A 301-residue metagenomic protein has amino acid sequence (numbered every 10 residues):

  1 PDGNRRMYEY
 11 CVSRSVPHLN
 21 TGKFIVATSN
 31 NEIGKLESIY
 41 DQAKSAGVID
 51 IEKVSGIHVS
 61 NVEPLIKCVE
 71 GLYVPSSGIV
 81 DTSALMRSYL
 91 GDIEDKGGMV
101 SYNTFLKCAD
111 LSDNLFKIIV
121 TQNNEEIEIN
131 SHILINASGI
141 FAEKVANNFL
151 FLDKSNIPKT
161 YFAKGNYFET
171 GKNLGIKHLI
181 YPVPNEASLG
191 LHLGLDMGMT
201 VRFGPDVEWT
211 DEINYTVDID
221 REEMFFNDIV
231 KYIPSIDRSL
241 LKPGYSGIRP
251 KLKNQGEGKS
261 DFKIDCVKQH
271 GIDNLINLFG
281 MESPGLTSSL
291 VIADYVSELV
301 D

Functional and structural regions predicted by a protein language model:
P1-H58, C68, G190: Dinucleotide-binding Rossmann-like beta1-alpha1 core, especially the glycine-rich loop that anchors the ADP
N4-Y8, I33-I39, G56, M86 (+4 more regions): A general structural signal for well-ordered alpha-helical segments in protein cores
V16-H18, I129-I133, A137-D273: Active-site substrate-recognition segment that forms the wall of the catalytic cavity or substrate channel
N20, V54-G56, Y102-T104, P243-Y245: Short loop/edge segments at beta-strand edges and connector loops that shape dinucleotide/nucleotide cofactor-binding
N31-K35, N61-C68, D110-K117, K253-K259 (+1 more regions): A short, glycine/Asx- and small/polar-enriched loop/turn that sits immediately N-terminal to a beta-strand
L72-H132, L290: Helical element adjacent to the flavin cofactor pocket in flavoenzyme catalytic cores
S77-I79, N185-S188, I276-S288: Glycine-rich phosphate/pyrophosphate-binding beta-alpha loops
S289-D301: Internal hydrophobic alpha-helix adjacent to the cofactor/substrate pocket in enzyme cavities
